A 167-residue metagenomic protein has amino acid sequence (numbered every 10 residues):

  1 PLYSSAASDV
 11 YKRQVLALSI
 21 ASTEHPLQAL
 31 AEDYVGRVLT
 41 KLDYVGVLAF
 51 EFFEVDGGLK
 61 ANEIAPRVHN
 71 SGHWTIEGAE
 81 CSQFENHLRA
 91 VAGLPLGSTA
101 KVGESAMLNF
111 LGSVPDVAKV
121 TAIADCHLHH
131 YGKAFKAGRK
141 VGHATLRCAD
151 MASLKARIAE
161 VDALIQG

Functional and structural regions predicted by a protein language model:
P1-A7, Y11: Single conserved hydrophobic/aromatic residue that forms the stacking wall/gate of nucleotide- or nucleobase-binding
S5, L48-F50, L59-N62, A106 (+2 more regions): Change "...and in nucleic-acid phosphodiester-cleaving endonucleases..." to "...and in nucleic-acid processing enzymes
K12-S22, E63-I76: Short, flexible active-site loops
T23-L27: A short, structured beta-strand-centered segment in the mid-to-C-terminal lobe of catalytic cores from group-transfer
A29-F50, V55-D56, A65-S113: Active-site "cap" helix and flanking loop/linker of ATP-utilizing ligase/carboxylase catalytic domains
E32, A61, F84, G138-V141: A general structural signal for well-ordered alpha-helical segments in protein cores
E54-G58, C148-D150: Short acidic-glycine loop/turn motifs at beta-strand connectors
R89-G167: Peripheral (often C-terminal) accessory segments that flank ATP-dependent C-N-forming ligase machineries
